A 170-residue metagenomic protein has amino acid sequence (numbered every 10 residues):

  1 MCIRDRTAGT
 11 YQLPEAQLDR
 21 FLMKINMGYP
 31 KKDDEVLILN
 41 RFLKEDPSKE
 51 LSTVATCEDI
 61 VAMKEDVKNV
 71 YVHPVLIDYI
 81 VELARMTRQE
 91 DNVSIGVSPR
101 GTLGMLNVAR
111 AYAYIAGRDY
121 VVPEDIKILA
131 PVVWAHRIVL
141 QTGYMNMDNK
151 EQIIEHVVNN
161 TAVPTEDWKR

Functional and structural regions predicted by a protein language model:
M1-D5: Conserved small/polar residues in nucleotide/adenosyl-binding loops
T7-A8, E90: Short beta-strands and strand-coil junctions in structured, solvent-facing domains, enriched
T10-E65, P74-E82: Conserved AAA+ ATPase core "coupling" helix
L13, D34, Y71, V75 (+3 more regions): Alpha-helix N-cap and coil->helix boundary residues
I25, E50, E58-V70, Q89-V93 (+1 more regions): Short hinge/gating elements
Q89-R170: C-terminal engagement/docking regions of AAA+ P-loop ATPases
